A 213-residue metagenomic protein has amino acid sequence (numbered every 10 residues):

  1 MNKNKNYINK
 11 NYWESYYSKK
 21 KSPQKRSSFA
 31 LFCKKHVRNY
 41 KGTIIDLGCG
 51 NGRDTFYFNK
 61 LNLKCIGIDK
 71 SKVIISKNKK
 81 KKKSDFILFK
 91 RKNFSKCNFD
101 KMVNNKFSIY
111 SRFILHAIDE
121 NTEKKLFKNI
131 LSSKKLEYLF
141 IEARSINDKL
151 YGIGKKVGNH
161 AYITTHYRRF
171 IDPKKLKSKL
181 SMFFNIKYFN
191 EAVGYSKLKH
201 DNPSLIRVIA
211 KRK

Functional and structural regions predicted by a protein language model:
M1-K101, I118-K125, N129, E137-K213: Class I (Rossmann-like) S-adenosyl-L-methionine-dependent methyltransferase catalytic domain, capturing the SAM-binding
Y110: A conserved beta-strand element that flanks and buttresses the S-adenosyl-L-methionine
I114: Hydrophobic adenine-recognition pocket in adenosine-nucleotide-binding enzymes
K134: Hydrophobic pocket-lining residues that define ligand/cofactor binding sites across diverse proteins
